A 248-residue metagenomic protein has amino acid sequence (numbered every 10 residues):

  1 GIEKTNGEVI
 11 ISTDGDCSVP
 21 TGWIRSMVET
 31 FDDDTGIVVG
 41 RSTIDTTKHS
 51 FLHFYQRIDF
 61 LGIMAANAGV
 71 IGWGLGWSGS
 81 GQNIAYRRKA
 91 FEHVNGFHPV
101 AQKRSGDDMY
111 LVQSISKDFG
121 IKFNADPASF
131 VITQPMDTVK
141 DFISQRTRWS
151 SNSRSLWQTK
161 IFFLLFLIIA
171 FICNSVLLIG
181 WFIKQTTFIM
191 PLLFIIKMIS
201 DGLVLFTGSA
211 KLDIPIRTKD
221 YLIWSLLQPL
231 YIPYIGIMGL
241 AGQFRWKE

Functional and structural regions predicted by a protein language model:
G1, G7, G15-C17, D107: Short acidic donor-binding/metal-coordinating loop in glycosyltransferase active sites
G1-E3, V112-Q113: Short, conserved alpha-helix that lines the donor NDP-sugar binding/gating region of sugar-transfer enzymes
I10: Short aromatic/hydrophobic "clamp" motif used to bind/position activated sugar donors
T13-G15, H98: Active-site acidic Asp-centered loop
G15-E29: Acidic donor-binding/catalytic loop of UDP-sugar-dependent glycosyltransferases, especially processive GT2
F31, T35-M64, K89-E92, G96-I161: Catalytic donor/gating beta->alpha subdomain of glycosyltransferases that bind UDP-sugars
G62, G76-Y86, A90: Short glycine- and hydrophobic/aromatic-rich loop-to-beta-strand nucleating segment in the catalytic cores
L167-Q243: Membrane-embedded multi-pass helical conduit in multi-pass membrane proteins, especially envelope-biosynthetic
